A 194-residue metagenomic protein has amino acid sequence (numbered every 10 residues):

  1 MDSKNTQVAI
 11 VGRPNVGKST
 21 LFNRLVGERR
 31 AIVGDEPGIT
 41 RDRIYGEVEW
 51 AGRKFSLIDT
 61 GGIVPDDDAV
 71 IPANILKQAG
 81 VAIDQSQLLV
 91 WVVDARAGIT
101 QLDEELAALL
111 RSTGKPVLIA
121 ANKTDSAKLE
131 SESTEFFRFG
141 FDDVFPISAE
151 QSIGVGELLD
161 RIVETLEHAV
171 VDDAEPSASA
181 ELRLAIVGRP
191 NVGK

Functional and structural regions predicted by a protein language model:
M1-A73, K77-Q85, E167-K194: Conserved G1/Walker A P-loop phosphate-binding module
T6, D84-L89, T113-V117, G140-D143 (+1 more regions): Short glycine-/polar-rich loops that comprise or flank the Walker A/P-loop and associated switch/sensor motifs
P37-I39, G62-V64, R96-G98, K123-K128 (+1 more regions): Conserved nucleotide-binding/hydrolysis micro-motifs of P-loop NTPases
N74-V81, L102-L106, E157: Well-ordered alpha-helical segments embedded in enzymatic catalytic cores
I83-E104, G114-S131: Conserved Switch II/interswitch segment of TRAFAC-class P-loop GTPases
K115-L118, K123-P176: Canonical P-loop GTPase G-domain recognition
